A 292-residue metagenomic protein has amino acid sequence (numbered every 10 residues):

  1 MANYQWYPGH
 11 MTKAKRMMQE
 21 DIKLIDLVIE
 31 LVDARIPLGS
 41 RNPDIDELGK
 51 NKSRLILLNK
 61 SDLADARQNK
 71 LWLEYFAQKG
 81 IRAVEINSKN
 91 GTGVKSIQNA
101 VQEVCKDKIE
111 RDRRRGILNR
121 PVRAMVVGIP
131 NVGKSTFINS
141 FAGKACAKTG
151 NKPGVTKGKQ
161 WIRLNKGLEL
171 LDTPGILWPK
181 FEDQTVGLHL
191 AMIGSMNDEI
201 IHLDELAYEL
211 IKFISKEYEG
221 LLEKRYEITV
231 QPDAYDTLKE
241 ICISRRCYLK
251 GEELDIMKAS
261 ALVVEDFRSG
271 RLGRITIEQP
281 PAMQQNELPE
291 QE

Functional and structural regions predicted by a protein language model:
M1-L27, R35-D44, L48-R54, S61 (+3 more regions): Helix-rich effector regions associated with P-loop NTPase G domains
E30, I56-L58, V126: Structural beta-sheet core signal
D62-V127, C146, Y248: Canonical P-loop GTPase G-domain recognition
S88, I138, L168-L171: Conserved active-site beta-strand-loop modules that form the wall/rim of enzyme catalytic pockets and either contain
S96, A100, T136, E209 (+1 more regions): Alpha-helical scaffold segments in soluble metabolic enzymes
K108-D112, A145-N151, E217-L221: Short, structured loop/turn "capping" segments at alpha-beta junctions
I117-N119, F141, I162-R163: Solvent-exposed alpha-helices and their adjacent loops that cap or buttress functional pockets in soluble metabolic
R123-G143, A147-K148, T173: Glycine-rich phosphate-binding P-loop
